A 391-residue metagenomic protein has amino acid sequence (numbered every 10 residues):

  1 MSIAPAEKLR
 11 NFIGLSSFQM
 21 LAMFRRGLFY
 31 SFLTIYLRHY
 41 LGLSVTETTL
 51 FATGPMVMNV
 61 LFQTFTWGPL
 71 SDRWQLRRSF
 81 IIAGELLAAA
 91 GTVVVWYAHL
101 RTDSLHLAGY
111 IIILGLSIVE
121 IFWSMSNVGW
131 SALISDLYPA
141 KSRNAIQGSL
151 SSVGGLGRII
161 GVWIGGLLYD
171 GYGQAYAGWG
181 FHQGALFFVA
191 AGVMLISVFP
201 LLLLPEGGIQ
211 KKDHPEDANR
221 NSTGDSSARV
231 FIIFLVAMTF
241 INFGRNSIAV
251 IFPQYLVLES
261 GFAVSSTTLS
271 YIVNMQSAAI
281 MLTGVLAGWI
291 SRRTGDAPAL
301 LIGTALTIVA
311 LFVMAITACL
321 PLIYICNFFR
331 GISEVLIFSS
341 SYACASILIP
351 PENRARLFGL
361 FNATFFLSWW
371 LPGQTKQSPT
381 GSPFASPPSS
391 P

Functional and structural regions predicted by a protein language model:
M1-L9, E206-V236: Juxtamembrane intracellular "pre-TM" segments in multi-pass secondary transporters
S2-V60, V230-F262, S266, S270: Helix-loop boundary and gating motifs at the non-cytosolic
M20, G91, L105-S126, T239 (+1 more regions): Hydrophobic core of transmembrane alpha-helices in multi-pass small-molecule transporters, especially MFS/SLC-type
L50-P69, N274-L286: Central cavity-lining transmembrane alpha-helices of secondary-active solute carriers, predominantly the Major
F62-L76, Y169, T283-G295, P379-T380: Helix-to-loop junctions at the C-terminal end of transmembrane segments in multipass secondary transporters
D72-L86, R293-T304: Cytoplasmic membrane-interface "Motif A"-like loop-to-helix N-cap segments of 12-TM Major Facilitator Superfamily
E85-H106, L306-A318: C-terminal ends and interior cores of transmembrane alpha-helices in multi-pass membrane transporters/permeases
M125-Y138, L336-I349: Intracellular juxtamembrane helix-capping segments at the cytosolic ends of symmetry-related transmembrane helices
